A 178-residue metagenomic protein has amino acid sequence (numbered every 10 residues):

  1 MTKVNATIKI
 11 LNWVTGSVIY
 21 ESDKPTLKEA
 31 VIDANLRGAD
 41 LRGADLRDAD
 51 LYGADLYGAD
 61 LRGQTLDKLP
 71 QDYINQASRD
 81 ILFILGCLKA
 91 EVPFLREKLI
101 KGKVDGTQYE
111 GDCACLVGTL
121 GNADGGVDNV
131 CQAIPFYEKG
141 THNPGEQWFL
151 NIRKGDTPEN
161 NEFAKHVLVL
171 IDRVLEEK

Functional and structural regions predicted by a protein language model:
M1-D33, A77-K178: Terminal amphipathic alpha-helical/low-complexity segments used for targeting or macromolecular assembly
P25-F83: Tandem repeat scaffolds
